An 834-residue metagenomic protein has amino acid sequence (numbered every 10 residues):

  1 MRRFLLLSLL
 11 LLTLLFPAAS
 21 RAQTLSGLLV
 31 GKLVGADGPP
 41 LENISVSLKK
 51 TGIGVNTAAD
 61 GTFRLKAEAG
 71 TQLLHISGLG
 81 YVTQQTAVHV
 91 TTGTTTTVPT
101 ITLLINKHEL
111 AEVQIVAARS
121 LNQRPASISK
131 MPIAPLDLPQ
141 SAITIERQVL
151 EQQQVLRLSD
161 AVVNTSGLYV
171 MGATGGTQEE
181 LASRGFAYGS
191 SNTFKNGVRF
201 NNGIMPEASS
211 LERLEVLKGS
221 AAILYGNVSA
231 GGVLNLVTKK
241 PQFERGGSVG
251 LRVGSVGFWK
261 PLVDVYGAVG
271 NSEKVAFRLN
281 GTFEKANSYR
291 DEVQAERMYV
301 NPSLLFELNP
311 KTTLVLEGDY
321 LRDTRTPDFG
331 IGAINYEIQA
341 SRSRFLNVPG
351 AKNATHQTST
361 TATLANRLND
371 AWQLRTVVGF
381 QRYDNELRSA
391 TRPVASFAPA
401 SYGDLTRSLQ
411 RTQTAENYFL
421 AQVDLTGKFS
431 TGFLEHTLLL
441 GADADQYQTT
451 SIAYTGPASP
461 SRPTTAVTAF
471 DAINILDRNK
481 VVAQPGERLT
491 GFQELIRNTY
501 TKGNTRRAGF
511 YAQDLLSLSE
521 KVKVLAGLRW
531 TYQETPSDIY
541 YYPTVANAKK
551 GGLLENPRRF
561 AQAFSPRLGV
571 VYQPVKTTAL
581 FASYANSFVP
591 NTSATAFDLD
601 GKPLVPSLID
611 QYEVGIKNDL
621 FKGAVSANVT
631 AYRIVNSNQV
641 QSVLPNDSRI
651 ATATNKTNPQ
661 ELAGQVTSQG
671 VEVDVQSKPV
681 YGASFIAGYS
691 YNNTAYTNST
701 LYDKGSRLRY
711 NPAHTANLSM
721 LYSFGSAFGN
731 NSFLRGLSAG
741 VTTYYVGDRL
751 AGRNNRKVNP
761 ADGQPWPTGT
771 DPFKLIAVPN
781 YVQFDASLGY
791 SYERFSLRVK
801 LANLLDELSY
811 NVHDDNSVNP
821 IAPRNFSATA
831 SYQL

Functional and structural regions predicted by a protein language model:
L6-L7, A19-A111: Periplasm-facing N-terminal accessory domains of Gram-negative outer-membrane beta-barrel systems
P39-E42, K49-K50, K66, L79 (+3 more regions): Acidic, small-polar-rich N-terminal luminal/periplasmic segments of exported/outer-membrane proteins
S210-E212, I223-P302, L308-T312, T358 (+1 more regions): Outer-membrane beta-barrel translocator/receptor signature
A362-Y383, R407-I539: Face-selective signature of the C-terminal outer-membrane beta-barrel domain
A365-N369, Q373-S389, P606-Q669, Q676-K678 (+3 more regions): Membrane-embedded beta-barrel scaffold of Gram-negative outer-membrane proteins
E416, E435-T437, D443-Y447, T501-N636 (+1 more regions): Structural signature of Gram-negative outer-membrane beta-barrels, strongest in the C-terminal barrel of TonB-dependent
R633-V635, E661-N754, T829-Q833: Gram-negative outer-membrane beta-barrel transporters
Y744-P765, G789-L834: C-terminal beta-signal and adjacent terminal beta-strands/loops of Gram-negative outer-membrane beta-barrel proteins
